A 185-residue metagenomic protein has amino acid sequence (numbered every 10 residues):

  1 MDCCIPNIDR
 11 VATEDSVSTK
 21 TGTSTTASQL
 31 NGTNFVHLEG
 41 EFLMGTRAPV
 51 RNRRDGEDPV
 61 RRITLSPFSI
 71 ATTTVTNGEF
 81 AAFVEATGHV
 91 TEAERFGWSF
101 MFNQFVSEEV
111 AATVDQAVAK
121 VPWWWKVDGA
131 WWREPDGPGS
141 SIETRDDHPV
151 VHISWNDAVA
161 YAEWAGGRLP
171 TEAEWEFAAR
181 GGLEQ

Functional and structural regions predicted by a protein language model:
M1-E174, R180-G182: Extended beta-strand/loop cores of jelly-roll/beta-sandwich
